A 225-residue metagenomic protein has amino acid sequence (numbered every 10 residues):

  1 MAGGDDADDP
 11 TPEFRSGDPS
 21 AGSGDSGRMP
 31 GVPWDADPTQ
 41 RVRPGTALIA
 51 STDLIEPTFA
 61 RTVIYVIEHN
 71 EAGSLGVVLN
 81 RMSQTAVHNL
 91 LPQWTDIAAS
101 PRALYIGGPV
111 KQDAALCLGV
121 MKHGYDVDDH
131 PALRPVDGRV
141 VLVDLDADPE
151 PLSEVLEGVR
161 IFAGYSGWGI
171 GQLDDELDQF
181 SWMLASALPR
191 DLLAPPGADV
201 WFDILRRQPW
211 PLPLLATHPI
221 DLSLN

Functional and structural regions predicted by a protein language model:
M1-N225: A short aromatic-anchored loop/beta-hairpin motif
